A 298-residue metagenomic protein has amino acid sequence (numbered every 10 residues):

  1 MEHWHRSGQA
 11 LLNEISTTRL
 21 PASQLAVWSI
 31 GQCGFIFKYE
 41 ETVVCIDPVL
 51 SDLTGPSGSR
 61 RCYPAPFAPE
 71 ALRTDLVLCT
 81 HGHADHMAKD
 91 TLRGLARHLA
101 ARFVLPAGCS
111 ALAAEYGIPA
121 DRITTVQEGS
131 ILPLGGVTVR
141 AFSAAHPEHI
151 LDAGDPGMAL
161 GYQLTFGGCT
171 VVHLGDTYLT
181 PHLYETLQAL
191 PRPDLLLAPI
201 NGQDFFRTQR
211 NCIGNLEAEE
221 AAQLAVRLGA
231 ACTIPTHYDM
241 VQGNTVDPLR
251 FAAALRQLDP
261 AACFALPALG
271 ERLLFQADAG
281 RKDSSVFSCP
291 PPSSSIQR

Functional and structural regions predicted by a protein language model:
M1-C45, L50-L53, E271: Zn-dependent metallo-beta-lactamase
E2-A22, P106-C169, A253-D278, D283: Metallo-beta-lactamase
N13-T18, Y39-G82, K89-G94, H149 (+3 more regions): Pre-active-site segment of Zn-dependent metallo-hydrolases
F37, D47, H81, A88 (+6 more regions): Divalent metal-coordination and catalytic microenvironments
T42-V44, D75-L76, R102, V137 (+3 more regions): Structural motif
P48-S51, G82, A144-H146, G175-T177 (+2 more regions): Active-site metal-binding loops of divalent metal-dependent hydrolases
A65-L132: Active-site HxH/HxHxD metal-binding segment of metal-dependent hydrolases
V104, G108-A111, Y178-L269: Cap/insert and terminal regions of metallo-dependent hydrolase folds
